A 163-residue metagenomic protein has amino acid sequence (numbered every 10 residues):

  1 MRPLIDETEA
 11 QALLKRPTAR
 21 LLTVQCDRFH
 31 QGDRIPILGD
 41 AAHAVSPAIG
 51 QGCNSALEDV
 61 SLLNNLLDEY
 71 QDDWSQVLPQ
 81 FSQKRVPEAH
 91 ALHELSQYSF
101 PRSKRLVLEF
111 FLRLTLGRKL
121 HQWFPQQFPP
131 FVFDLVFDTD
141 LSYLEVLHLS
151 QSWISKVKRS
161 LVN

Functional and structural regions predicted by a protein language model:
R2-T23: A glycine-rich dinucleotide-binding beta-alpha-beta segment and adjacent secondary-structure elements that constitute
L4, N65-N163: C-terminal helical "tail/cap" subdomain of flavin- and related membrane-associated enzymes
P17-Y98, R102: Conserved mid-domain beta->alpha element of the FAD-binding
